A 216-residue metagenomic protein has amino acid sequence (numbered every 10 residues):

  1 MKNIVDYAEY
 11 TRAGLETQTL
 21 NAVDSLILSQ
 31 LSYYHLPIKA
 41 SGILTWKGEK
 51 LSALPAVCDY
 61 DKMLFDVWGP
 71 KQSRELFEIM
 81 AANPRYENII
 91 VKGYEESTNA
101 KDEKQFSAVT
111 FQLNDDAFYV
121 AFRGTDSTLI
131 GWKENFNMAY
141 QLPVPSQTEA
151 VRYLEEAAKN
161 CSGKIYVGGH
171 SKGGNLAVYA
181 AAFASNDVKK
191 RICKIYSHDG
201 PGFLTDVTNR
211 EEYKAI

Functional and structural regions predicted by a protein language model:
M1-K71: N-terminal low-complexity, Ser/Thr- and acidic-residue-enriched intrinsically disordered segments
D6-A8, N88-I90, T98-A100, G174-A177 (+1 more regions): A short linear-motif detector with a strong N-terminal bias
N21, K50, G69, V144 (+1 more regions): Alpha-helix initiation/capping motif
D24, E134-N135, D199: Acidic side chains
I43, W132-N135, I195, R210: Surface-exposed beta-strand edges and their flanking turn/coil or helix-capping segments
E49, S97, Q141, Y213-I216: Short, surface-exposed, charged/polar-biased interaction segments
A56-I165, D187-I192: A conserved cap/lid and substrate-binding interface adjacent to the catalytic center of lipid-processing enzymes
Q147-I216: Serine-dependent carboxylesterase/thioesterase catalytic core of lipase-like alpha/beta-hydrolase/SGNH enzymes
